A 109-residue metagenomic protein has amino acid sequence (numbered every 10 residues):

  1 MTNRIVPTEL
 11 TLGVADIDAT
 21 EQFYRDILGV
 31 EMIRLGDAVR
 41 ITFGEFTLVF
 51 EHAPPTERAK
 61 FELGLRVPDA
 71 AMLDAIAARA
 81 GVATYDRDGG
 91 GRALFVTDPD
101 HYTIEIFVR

Functional and structural regions predicted by a protein language model:
M1-A19, F61-L65: N-terminal beta-strand motif that seeds the catalytic metal site of vicinal oxygen chelate
N3, A78-R109: Vicinal oxygen chelate
L12, I33, Y85-R87: Short beta-strand-to-loop elements that line the ligand-binding cleft of bilobed periplasmic-binding protein-like
A19-E21, A70-A75: Short, conserved charged micro-motifs
T20-R25, H101: Conserved active-site tyrosine of GNAT-family acetyltransferases
R25-I27, A75-G81: Short amphipathic alpha-helices in soluble, non-transmembrane regions that often serve as interface/regulatory elements
V30-F61, V67, T103-V108: Conserved short beta-strand elements that form part of the metal-binding/catalytic scaffold of enzyme active sites
